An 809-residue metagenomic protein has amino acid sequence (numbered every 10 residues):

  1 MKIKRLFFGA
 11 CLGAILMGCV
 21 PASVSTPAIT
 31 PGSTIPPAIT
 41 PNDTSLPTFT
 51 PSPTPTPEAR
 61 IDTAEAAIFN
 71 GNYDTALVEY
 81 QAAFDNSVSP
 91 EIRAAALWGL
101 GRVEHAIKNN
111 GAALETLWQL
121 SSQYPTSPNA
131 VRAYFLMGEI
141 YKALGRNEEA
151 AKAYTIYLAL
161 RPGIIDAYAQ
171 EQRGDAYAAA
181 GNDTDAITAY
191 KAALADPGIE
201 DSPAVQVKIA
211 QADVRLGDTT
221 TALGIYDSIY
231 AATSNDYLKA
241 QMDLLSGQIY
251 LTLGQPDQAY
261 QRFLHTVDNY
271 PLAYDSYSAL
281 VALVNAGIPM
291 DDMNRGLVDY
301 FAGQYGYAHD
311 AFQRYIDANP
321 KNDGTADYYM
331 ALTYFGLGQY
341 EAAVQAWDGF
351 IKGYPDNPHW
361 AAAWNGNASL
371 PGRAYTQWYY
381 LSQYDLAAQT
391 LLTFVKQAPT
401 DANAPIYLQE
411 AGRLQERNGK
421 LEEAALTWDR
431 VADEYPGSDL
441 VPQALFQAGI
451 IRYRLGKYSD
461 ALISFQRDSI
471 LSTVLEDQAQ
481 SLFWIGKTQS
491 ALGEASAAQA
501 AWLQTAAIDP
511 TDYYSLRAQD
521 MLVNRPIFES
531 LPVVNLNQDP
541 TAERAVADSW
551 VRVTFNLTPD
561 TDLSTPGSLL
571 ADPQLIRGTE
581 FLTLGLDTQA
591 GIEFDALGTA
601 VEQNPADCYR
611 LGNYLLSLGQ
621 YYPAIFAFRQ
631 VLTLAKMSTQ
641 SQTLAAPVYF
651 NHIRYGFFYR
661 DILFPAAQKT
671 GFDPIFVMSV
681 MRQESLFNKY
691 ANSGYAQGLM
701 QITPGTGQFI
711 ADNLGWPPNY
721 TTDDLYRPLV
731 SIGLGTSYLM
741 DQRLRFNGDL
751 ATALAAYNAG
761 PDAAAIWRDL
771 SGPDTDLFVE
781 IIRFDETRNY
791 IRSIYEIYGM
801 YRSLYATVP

Functional and structural regions predicted by a protein language model:
C19-T63, A82: Ser/Thr-rich, Proline-interspersed low-complexity disordered segments
P51, F84-R93, S121-R132, Y157-Y168 (+11 more regions): Short solvent-exposed coil/turn linkers within tandem alpha-helical repeat scaffolds
P55-A82, N86, A106, M290-R314 (+3 more regions): Alpha-helical segment of the N-proximal tetratricopeptide repeat
E65, R102, E139, D175 (+10 more regions): Residue-level recognition of tetratricopeptide repeat
N70, I107, L144, A180 (+10 more regions): Structural motif corresponding to the intra-repeat A-B loop/turn of tetratricopeptide repeats
A404-Q409, N418-E423, T427-W428, E434 (+12 more regions): Catalytic glycan-binding domains that act on GlcNAc-containing polysaccharides
